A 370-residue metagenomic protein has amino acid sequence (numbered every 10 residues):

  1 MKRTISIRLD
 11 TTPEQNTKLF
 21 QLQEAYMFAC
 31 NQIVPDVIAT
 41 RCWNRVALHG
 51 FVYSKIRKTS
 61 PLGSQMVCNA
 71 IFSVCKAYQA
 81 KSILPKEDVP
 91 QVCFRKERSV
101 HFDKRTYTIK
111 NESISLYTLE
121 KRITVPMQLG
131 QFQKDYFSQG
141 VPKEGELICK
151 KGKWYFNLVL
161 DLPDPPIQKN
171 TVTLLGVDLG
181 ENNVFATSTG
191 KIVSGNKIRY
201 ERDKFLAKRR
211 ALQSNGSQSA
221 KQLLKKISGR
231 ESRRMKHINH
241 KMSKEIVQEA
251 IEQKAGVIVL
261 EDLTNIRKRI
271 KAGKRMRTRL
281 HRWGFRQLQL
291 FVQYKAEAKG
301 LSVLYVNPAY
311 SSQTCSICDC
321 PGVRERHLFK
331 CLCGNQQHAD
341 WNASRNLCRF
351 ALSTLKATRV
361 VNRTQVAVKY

Functional and structural regions predicted by a protein language model:
M1-Y370: Nucleic-acid substrate recognition interfaces
